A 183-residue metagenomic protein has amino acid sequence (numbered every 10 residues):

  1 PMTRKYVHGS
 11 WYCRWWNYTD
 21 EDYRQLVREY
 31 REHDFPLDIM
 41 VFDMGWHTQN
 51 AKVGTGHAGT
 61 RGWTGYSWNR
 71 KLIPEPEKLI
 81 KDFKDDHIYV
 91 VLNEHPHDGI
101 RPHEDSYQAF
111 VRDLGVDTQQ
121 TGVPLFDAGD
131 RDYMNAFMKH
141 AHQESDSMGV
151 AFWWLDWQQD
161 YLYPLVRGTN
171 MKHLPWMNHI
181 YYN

Functional and structural regions predicted by a protein language model:
P1-N183: Catalytic-domain carbohydrate-binding cleft regions of carbohydrate-active enzymes
